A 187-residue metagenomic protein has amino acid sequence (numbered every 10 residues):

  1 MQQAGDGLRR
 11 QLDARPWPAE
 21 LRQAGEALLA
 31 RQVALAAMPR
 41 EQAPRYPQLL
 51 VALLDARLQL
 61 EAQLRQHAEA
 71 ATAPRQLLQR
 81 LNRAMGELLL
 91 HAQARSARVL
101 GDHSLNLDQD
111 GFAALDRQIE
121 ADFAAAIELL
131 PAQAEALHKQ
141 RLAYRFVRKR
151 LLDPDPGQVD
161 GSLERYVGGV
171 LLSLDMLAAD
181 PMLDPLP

Functional and structural regions predicted by a protein language model:
M1-A52, A56, Q118-L171: Heptad-repeat alpha-helical coiled-coil/4-helix-bundle sensor or tether segments in soluble regions
Q42-H138: Extended amphipathic alpha-helical interaction segments
G169-P187: Short, low-complexity, Pro/Ser/Thr/Gly-rich segments in the mature regions of secreted, periplasmic
